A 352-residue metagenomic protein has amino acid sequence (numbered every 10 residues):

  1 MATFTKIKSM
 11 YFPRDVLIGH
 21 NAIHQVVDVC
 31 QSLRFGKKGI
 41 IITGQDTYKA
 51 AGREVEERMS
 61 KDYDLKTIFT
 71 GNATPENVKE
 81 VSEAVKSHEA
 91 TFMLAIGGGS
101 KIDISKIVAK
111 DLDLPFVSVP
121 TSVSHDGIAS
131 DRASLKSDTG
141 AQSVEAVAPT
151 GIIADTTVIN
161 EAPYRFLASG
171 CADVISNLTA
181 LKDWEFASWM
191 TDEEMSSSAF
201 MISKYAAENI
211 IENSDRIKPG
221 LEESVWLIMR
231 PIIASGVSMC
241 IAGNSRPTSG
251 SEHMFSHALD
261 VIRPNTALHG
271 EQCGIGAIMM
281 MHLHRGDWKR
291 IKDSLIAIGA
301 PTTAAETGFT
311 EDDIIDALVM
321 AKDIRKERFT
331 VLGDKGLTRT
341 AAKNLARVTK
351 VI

Functional and structural regions predicted by a protein language model:
M1-F92: ATP/NTP phosphate-donor binding region
A2-I7, Y11, V174, R285-I352: C-terminal charged capping/lid subdomain of soluble metabolic enzymes
K8-M10, L33-R34, V85-H88, A109 (+6 more regions): Solvent-exposed alpha-helices and their adjacent loops that cap or buttress functional pockets in soluble metabolic
R14, D111-A206: A glycine/threonine-rich phosphate-anchoring loop and its flanking beta-alpha core in nucleotide/phosphate-binding
Y48-A51, S100-K106, H125-I128, T248: Short glycine/serine/threonine-rich phosphate/pyrophosphate-binding segments that cradle anionic phosphate groups
V85-V108, L112-V123: A short, small-residue-rich loop immediately preceding and capping a beta-strand
S197-I298, T302-F309: Active-site segments that bind and position negatively charged phosphate/pyrophosphate groups
